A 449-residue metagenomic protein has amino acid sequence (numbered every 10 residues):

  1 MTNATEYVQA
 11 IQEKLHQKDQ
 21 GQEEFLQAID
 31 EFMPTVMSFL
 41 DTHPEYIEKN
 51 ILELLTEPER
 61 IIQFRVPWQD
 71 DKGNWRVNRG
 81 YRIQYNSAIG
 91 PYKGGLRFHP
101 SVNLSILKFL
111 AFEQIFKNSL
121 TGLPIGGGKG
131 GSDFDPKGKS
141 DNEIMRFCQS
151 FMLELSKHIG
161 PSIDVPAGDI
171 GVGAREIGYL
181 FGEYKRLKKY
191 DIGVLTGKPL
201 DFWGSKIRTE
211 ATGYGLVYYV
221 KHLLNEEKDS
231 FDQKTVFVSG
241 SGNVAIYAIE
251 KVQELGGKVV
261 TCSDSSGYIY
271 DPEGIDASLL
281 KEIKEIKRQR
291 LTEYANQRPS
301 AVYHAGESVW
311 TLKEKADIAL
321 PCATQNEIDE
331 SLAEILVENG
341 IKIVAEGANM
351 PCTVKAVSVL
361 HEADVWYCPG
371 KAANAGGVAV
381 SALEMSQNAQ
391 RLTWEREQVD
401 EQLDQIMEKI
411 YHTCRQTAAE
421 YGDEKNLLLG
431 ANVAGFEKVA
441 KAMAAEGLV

Functional and structural regions predicted by a protein language model:
T2, E6, Q20, E24-Q27 (+25 more regions): Conserved active-site and cofactor/substrate-binding residues in soluble primary-metabolism enzymes
T2-A28, L223-L224, V337-V449: Adenosine-phosphate binding glycine-rich loop
L26, T42-E48, G122, I159-G168 (+4 more regions): Flexible, glycine/charged-enriched surface loops at secondary-structure junctions
E45-N74: Structured beta-strand/loop patches that form or line metal/cofactor-binding pockets in enzymes
H99, N118-F231: Glycine/serine-rich phosphate-binding loop and adjoining beta1-alpha1 elements at the start of nucleotide-handling
T196-P199, I207-K315: Glycine-rich phosphate/diphosphate-binding loop of Rossmann-like nucleotide-binding domains
G267-Y367, A372: Rossmann-like adenosine-cofactor binding region
